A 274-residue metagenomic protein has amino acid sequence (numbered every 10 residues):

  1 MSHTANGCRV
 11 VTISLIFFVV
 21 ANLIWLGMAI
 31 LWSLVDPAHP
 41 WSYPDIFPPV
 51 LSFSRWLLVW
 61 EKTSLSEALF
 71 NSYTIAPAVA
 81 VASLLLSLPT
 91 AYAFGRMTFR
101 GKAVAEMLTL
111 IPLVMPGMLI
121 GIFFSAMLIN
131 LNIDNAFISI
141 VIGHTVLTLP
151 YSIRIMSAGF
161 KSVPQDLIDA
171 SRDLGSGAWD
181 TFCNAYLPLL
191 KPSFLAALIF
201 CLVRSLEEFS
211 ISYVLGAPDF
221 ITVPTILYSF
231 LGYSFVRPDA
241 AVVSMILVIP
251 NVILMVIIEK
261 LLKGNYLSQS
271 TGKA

Functional and structural regions predicted by a protein language model:
M1-I13, F17-A21, S157-I168, R172 (+2 more regions): C-terminal transmembrane helix and the adjacent membrane-cytosol boundary/short C-terminal tail of inner/organellar
S2-C8, S52-S64, L206-K260, G264: Interhelical loop and adjacent transmembrane-helix boundary motif in polytopic membrane transport permeases
C8-L15, L86-F124, I168: Cytoplasmic-entry segments and transmembrane alpha-helices of multi-pass inner-membrane transporters
L23-T63, G216-P218, K273-A274: Short membrane-interfacial helix/loop motifs at transmembrane-helix boundaries
W25, P37-P40, S152, F194-S229: Non-cytoplasmic
Y43-F47, G101-A103, M118-T148, W179 (+1 more regions): Membrane-interfacial helix termini and adjacent extracytoplasmic/periplasmic loops of multi-pass transporters
E61-F94: Transmembrane alpha-helix signature in integral membrane proteins
F123, F137-D173, D180-Y186, A196-C201 (+1 more regions): Membrane-cytosol interface at the C-terminal ends of specific transmembrane alpha-helices in multi-pass membrane
